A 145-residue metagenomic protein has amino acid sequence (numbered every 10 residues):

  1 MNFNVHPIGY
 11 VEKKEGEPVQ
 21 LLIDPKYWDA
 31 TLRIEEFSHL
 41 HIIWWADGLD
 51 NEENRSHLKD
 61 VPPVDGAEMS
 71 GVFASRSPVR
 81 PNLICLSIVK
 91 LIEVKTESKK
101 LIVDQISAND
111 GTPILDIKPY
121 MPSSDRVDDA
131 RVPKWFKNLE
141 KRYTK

Functional and structural regions predicted by a protein language model:
M1-I88, I92-K145: Glycine-rich, low-complexity intrinsically disordered segments
